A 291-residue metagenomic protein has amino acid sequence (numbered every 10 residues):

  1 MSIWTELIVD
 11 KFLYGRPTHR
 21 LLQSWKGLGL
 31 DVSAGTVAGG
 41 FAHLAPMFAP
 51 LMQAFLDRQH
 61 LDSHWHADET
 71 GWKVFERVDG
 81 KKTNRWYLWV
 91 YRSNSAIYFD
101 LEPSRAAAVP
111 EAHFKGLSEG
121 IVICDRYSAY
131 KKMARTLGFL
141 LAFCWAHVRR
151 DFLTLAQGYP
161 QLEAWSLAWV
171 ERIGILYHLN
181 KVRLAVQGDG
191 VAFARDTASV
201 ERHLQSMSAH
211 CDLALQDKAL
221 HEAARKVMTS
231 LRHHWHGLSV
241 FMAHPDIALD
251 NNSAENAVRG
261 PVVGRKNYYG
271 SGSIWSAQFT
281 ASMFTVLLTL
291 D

Functional and structural regions predicted by a protein language model:
M1-D291: Catalytic center-proximal scaffold of phosphoryl-transfer enzymes
